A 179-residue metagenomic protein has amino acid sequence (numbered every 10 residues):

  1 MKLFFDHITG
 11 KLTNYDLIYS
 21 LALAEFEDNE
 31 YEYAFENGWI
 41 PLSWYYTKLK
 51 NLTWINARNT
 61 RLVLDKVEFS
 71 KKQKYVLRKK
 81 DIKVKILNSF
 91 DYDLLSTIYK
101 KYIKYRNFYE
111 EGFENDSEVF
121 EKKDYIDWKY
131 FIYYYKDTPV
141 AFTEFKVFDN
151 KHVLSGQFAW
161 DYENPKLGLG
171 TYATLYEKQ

Functional and structural regions predicted by a protein language model:
M1-K2, D16, S96, S117: Generic intrinsically disordered, low-complexity segments enriched for polar/acidic and small residues
K2-K83: Acyl-donor-binding surface of acyltransferase catalytic domains
H7-I8, D16-L17, E114-S117, T174: Short secondary-structure boundary micro-motifs
L21-D28, N88-S96, T171: Generic detection of long, well-ordered alpha-helical segments
Y33, I98-K101, Y176: Amphipathic alpha-helical segments that form well-ordered structural scaffolds and often line/cohere around active
W39-Y45, L49, E68-S70, Y75-K166: A conserved beta-strand-loop-helix scaffold within acyl/acetyltransferase catalytic domains
N51-I55, F120, Y176: Short, surface-exposed, charged/polar-biased interaction segments
K166-K178: Conserved acetyl-CoA-binding loop-helix of GNAT-fold acetyltransferases
